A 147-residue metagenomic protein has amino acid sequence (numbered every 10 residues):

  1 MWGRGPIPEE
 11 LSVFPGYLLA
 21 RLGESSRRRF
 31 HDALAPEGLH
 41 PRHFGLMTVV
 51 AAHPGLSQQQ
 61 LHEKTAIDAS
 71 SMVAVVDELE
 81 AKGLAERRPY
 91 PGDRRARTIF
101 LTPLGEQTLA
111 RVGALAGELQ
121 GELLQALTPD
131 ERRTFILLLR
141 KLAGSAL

Functional and structural regions predicted by a protein language model:
M1-E37: N-terminal leader segment of winged-helix/HTH proteins
W2, R27, G55-S57, E63 (+1 more regions): Charged, amphipathic alpha-helical coiled-coil/dimerization segments
Y17, G45-V49, E63, V73-V75: Base-recognition residues in the alpha-helical recognition helix of bacterial helix-turn-helix
L18, R29, G45-T48, Q107 (+1 more regions): Pre-recognition alpha-helix immediately N-terminal to the DNA-recognition helix within helix-turn-helix or winged-helix
A20-G23, T48-A52, G113, R140: Short, locally clustered residues in the helix-turn-helix/winged-helix DNA-binding domain
A35-L46: Short alpha-helical DNA-recognition segment
H40-R42, S57, S71, T102: Residues that mark the N-terminal boundary/hinge immediately upstream of a DNA-recognition element
D68: Helix-turn-helix DNA-binding motif, specifically the short coil turn and the N-cap/start of the second
